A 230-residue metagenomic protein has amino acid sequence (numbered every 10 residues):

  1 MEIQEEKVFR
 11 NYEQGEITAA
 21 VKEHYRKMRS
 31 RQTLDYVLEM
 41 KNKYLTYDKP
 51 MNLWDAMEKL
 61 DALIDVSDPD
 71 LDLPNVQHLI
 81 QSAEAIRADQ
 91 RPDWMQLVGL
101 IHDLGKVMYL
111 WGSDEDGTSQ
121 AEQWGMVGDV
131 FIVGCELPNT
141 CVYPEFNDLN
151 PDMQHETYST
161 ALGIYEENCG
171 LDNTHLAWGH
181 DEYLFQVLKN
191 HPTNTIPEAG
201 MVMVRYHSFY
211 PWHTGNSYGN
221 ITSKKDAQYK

Functional and structural regions predicted by a protein language model:
M1-D55, K59-A62: Non-catalytic interface/linker regions that flank or bridge core catalytic/transmembrane domains
K41-Q77, G163-L171: Active-site flanking loop/helix segments enriched in acidic
L71-K230: Divalent metal-dependent catalytic cores for phosphoryl transfer on phosphate-bearing substrates
